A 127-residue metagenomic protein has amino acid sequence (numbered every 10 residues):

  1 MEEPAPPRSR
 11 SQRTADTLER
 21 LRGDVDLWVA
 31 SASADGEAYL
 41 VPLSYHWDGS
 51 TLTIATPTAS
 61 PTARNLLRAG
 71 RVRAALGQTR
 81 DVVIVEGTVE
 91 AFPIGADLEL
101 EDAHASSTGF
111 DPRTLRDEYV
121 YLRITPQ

Functional and structural regions predicted by a protein language model:
M1-Q12, T79-Q127: Charged, gly/pro-rich active-site loop segments
E2-W28: Short, basic/aromatic recognition patches
R13-D16, L40-V41, A59, G109: A generic local structural motif
A15, E19, R64, R68 (+1 more regions): Replace "anionic and nucleotidyl ligands
T17, V25, S50, D81 (+1 more regions): A generic secondary-structure signal marking the coil-to-beta-strand transition
E19, D35, R64, G77-T79 (+1 more regions): Generic marker of residues within folded, mature protein domains
D24-T58, R64-L66, V72-L76, I84-V85: Short beta-strand segments
P57-A59, P126-Q127: Secondary-structure transition/turn motif
